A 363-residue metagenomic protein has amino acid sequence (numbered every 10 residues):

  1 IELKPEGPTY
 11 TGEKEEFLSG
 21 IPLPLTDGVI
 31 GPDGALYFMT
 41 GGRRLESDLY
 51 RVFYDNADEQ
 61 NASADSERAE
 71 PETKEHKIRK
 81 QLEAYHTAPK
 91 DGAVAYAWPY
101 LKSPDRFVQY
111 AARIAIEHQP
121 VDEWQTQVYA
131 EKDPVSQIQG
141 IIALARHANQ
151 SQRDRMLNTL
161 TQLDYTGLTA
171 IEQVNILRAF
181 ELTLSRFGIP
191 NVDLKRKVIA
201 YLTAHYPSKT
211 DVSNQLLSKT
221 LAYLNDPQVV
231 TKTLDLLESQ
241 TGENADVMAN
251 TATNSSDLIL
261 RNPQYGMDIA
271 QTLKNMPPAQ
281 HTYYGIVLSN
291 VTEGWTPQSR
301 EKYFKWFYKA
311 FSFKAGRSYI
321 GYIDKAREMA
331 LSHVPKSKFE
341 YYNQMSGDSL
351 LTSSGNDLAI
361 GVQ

Functional and structural regions predicted by a protein language model:
I1-A84: Beta-propeller domains with acidic blade repeats across secreted/periplasmic ectodomains and cytosolic WD/CNH propellers
I1-L3, D48, Q109, R153-D154 (+1 more regions): Beta-strand-rich binding/interaction modules
I1-Y10, K14-S19, L23, D27-G34 (+4 more regions): Extended surface/linker regions that mediate inter-domain or inter-protein docking in multi-component redox
K4-P8, H118, D235-G242: Active/binding-pocket-proximal capping segment
V52-D58, A64, P71, E75-A88 (+3 more regions): Aromatic- and Gly/Pro-enriched helix-to-coil junctions and flexible linker segments
A62-D65, K90-P99, P120-A130, Q150-L163 (+6 more regions): Amphipathic alpha-helical scaffolding segments comprising HEAT/armadillo-like alpha-solenoid repeats
E75-A88, F107-Q119, Q127-A130, I138-Q150 (+8 more regions): Structural detector for internal amphipathic alpha-helices that build alpha-solenoid repeat scaffolds
P104-D105, K132-D133, T169, K209-T210 (+3 more regions): Short inter-helical turns and helix N-cap capping residues of alpha-solenoid HEAT/ARM repeat scaffolds
